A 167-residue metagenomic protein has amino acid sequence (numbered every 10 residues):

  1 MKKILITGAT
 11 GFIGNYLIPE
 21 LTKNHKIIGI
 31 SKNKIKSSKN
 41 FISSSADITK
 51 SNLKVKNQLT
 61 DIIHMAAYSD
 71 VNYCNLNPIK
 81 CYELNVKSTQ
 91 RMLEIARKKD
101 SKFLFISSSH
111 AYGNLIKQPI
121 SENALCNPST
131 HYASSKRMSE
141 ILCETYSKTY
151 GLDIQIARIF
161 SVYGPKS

Functional and structural regions predicted by a protein language model:
I4-K23: N-terminal Rossmann NAD(P)H-binding glycine-rich loop of SDR-like oxidoreductase domains
G29-K34: N-terminal Rossmann-fold cofactor-binding loop
S37-K50: Rossmann-fold cofactor-recognition segment
K50-L84, I95: NAD(P)H-binding glycine-rich loop region in Rossmannoid oxidoreductase-like domains and their noncatalytic homologs
D61, K80-R91, C126, T130 (+1 more regions): Glycine-rich NAD(P)-binding loop of the Rossmann-fold in SDR/ketoreductase-type enzymes
H64, Q90-T130: Conserved Rossmann-fold NAD(P)-dependent oxidoreductase catalytic core, especially the SDR/UDP-sugar
N114, S129-Q155: Active-site Tyr-X1-5-Lys
S129, I159-S167: Glycine-rich "substrate-gating" loop/helix at the edge of Rossmann-like oxidoreductase active sites
